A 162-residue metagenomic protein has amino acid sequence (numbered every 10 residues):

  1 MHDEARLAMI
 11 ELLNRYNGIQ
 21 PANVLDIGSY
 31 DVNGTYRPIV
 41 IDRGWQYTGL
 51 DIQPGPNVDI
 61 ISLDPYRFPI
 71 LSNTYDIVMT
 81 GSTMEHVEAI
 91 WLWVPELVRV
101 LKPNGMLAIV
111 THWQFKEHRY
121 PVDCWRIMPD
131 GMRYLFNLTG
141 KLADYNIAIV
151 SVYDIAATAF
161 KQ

Functional and structural regions predicted by a protein language model:
M1-N73, I77, I155-A156: Conserved N-terminal segment of class I S-adenosyl-L-methionine
H2, Y16, D31-N33, H86 (+3 more regions): Histidine (H) residue identity feature
Y47, P54-G55, E85-H86, H112-W113: Intrinsically disordered, low-complexity segments enriched in polar/charged residues with Gly/Pro, especially when
P65, T83, V122: Short, flexible active-site loop motifs that bind/organize anionic cofactors or intermediates
I77-T83: A short beta-strand submotif of the Rossmann-like class I SAM-dependent methyltransferase core that lines
M79, E88-K102, M106-Q162: S-adenosyl-L-methionine-dependent methyltransferase catalytic module, highlighting the catalytic core
